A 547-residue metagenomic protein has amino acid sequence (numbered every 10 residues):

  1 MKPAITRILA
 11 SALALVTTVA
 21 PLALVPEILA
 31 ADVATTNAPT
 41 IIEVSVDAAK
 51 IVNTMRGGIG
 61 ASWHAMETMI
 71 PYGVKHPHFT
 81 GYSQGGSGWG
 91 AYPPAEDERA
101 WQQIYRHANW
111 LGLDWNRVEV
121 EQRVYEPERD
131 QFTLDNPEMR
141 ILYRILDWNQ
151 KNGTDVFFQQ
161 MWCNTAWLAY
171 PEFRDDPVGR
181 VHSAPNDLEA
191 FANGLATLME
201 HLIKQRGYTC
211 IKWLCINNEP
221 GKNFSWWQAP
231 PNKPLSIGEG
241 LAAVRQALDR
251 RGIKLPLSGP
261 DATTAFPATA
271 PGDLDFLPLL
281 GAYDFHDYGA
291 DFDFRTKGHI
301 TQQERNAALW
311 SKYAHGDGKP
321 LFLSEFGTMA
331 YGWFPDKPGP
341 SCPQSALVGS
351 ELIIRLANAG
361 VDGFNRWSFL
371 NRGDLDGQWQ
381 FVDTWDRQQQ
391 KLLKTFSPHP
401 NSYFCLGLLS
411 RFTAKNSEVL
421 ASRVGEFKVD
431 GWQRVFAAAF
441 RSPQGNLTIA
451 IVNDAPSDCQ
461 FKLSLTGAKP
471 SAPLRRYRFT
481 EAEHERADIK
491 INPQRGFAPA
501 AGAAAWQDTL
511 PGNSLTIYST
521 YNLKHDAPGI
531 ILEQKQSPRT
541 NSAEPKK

Functional and structural regions predicted by a protein language model:
A10-E27: Bacterial N-terminal signal peptides
A30-A91, A527-K547: Mature N-terminal, pre-catalytic/accessory segment of carbohydrate-active enzymes
I59-I145: Active-site-adjacent substrate/metal-binding segments within catalytic domains of carbohydrate-active enzymes
R106-F292: Substrate-binding cleft and catalytic face of glycoside hydrolase catalytic domains, especially the flexible beta-alpha
F285-P335: Glycoside hydrolase catalytic-domain groove-lining segments
L323, G327-F436: Aromatic/acidic polysaccharide-binding cleft in carbohydrate-active enzymes
K428-A472, R476-E481, N513-S519: Carbohydrate-binding surface patches
Q494-N541, P545-K546: C-terminal beta-strand-rich structural cap/linker in extracellular carbohydrate-active enzymes
